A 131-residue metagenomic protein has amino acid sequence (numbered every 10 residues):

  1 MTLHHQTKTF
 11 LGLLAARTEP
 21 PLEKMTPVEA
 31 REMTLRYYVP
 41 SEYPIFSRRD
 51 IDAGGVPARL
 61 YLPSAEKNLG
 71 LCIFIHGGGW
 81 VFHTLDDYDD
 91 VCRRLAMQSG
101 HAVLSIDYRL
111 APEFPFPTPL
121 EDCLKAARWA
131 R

Functional and structural regions predicted by a protein language model:
M1-L60: A glycine/proline-hinged amphipathic helix-loop "lid/cap" segment that gates access to hydrophobic ligand pockets
N68-G78: Short beta-strand element of the alpha/beta-hydrolase
L71, G100-A102: Structural signature of beta-strand start/N-cap positions in the alpha/beta core of ABC transporter nucleotide-binding
V81: Nucleotide phosphate-binding site architecture
T84-L85, V91, L104-R131: Catalytic nucleophile-loop/oxyanion-hole region of alpha/beta-hydrolase and closely related hydrolase-like folds
